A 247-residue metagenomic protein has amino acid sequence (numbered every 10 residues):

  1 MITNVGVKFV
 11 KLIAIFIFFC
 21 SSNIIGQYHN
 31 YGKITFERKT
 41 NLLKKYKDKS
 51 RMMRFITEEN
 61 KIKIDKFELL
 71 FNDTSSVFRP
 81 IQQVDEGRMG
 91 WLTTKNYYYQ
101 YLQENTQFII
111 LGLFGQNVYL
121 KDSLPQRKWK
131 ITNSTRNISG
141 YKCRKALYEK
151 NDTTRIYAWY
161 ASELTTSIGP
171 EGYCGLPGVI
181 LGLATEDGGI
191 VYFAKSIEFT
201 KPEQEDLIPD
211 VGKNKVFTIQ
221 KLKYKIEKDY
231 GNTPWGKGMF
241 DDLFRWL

Functional and structural regions predicted by a protein language model:
M1-I34, F244-L247: Bacterial Sec-dependent N-terminal signal peptides
Q27-L247: Extended soluble regions of mature proteins
